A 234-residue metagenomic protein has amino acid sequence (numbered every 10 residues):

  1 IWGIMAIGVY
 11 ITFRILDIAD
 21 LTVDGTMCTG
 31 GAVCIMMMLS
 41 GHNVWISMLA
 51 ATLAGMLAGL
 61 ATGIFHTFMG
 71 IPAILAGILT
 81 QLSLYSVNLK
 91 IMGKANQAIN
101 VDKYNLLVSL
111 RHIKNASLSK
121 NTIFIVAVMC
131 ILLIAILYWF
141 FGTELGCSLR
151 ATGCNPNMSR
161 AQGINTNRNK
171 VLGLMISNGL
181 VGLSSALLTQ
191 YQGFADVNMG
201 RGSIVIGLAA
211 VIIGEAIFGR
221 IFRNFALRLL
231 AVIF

Functional and structural regions predicted by a protein language model:
I1-N43, M48, F65-M69, I212-R223: Single transmembrane alpha-helix segments in multi-pass membrane proteins
A6-V9, G31-I35, Y85-S86, V126-Y138 (+3 more regions): Hydrophobic core segments of alpha-helical transmembrane domains in multi-pass membrane transport and ion-translocation
G25, W45-L53, L75-I78, I123-V128 (+3 more regions): Hydrophobic alpha-helical transmembrane segments
C28-A32, G55-M56, Q81-L82, L174 (+1 more regions): Residue-level recognition of pore/gate-forming positions within transmembrane alpha-helices of multi-pass
H42-L82, V87, C130-I131, F234: Alpha-helical transmembrane segments within multi-pass membrane transporters and channels
A58, S119-M199, I204: Helix-loop-helix "hairpin" substructures at the membrane interface of multi-pass membrane proteins
A73, G77, Q81-G142, L172 (+1 more regions): Transmembrane helix-bundle core of multi-pass membrane transporters and related energy-transducing complexes
V181, S185, Y191-F234: Transmembrane alpha-helical segments in multi-pass inner-membrane proteins
